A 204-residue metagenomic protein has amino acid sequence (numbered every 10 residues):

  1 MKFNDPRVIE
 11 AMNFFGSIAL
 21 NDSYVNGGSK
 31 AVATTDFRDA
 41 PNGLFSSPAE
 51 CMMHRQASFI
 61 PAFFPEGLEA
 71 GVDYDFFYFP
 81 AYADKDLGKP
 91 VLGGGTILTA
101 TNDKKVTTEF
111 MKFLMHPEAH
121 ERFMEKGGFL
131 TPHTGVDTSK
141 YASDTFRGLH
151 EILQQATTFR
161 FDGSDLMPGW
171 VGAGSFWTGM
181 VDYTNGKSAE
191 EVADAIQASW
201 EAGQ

Functional and structural regions predicted by a protein language model:
M1-M12, E66-E69, A81-P90, G135 (+1 more regions): Short, solvent-exposed loop/beta-turn-alpha elements that line the ligand-binding surface or hinge of extracytoplasmic
M1-V32, F79: Glycine-centered hinge/linker elements that transmit conformational signals in sensory and ligand-binding systems
M12-A19, N42, S46, T108-M115 (+4 more regions): Non-transmembrane alpha-helical segments in soluble domains of secreted/periplasmic/extracellular proteins
A19-D36, A49-E50, G67-D73: A local structural motif
D36-H54, T178, N185: Short helices/loops that flank or line small-molecule/ion binding pockets
R55-P61: Beta->alpha turn/N-cap motifs
P65-L130: Extracytoplasmic/periplasmic substrate-recognition and gating elements
L153-Q204: Conserved C-terminal helix/tail region of periplasmic/extracytoplasmic solute-binding proteins
